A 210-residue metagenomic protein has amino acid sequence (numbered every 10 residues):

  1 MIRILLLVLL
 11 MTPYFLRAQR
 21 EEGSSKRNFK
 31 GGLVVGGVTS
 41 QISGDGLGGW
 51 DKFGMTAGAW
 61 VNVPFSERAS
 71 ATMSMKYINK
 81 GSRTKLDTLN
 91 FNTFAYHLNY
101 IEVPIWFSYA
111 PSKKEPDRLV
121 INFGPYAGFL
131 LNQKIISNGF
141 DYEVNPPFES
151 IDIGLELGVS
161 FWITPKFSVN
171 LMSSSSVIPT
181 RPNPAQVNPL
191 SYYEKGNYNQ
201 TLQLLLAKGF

Functional and structural regions predicted by a protein language model:
Q19-F29, F65-R68, S112-R118: Short loop/turn motifs that connect adjacent beta-strands in outer-membrane beta-barrel proteins
R27-F29, G49-M55, H97-V103, E149-L155 (+1 more regions): Residues that define the transmembrane beta-barrel architecture of outer-membrane proteins
K30, G48-T93: Glycine- and aromatic-enriched membrane insertion/assembly motifs of diderm outer-membrane and organelle channel
L33-V35, M73-M75, I105, I121-P125 (+3 more regions): Membrane-embedded beta-strand positions of outer-membrane beta-barrel proteins
V34, P104-W106, G196-F210: Outer-membrane beta-barrel "beta-signal"
V35-Q41, Y77-G81, E102, P111 (+3 more regions): Transmembrane beta-strands of outer-membrane beta-barrel pores
Q41-G49, K80-N99, L131-S150, T180-N197: Flexible, solvent-exposed loop segments that connect beta-strands
R68-A71, E115, P165-V169: Repeated loop/turn-to-beta-strand initiation elements of outer-membrane beta-barrel proteins
